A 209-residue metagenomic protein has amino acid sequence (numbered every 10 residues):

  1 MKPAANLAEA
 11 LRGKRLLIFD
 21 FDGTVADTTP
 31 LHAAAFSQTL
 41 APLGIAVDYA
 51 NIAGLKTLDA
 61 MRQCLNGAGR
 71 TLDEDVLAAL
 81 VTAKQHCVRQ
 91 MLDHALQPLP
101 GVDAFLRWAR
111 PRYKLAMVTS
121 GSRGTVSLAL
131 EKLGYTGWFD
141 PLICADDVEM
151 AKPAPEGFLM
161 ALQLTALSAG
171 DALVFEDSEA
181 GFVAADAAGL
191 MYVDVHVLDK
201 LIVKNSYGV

Functional and structural regions predicted by a protein language model:
M1-R15, D103, R107, S122-V209: Asp-based, Mg2+/Mn2+-dependent phosphohydrolase catalytic module
K2-F21, V25-D103, P111: N-terminal helical cap/lid subdomain that shapes the substrate entry/recognition surface in HAD-like hydrolases
T24, T119-G121: Conserved phosphate-coupling serine/threonine residues in phosphotransfer and NTP-handling enzymes
T28, A53, M117-V118, E176: Small/polar loops that bind or transfer phosphate-bearing groups
A41-I45, R110-K114, G189-L190, K200: Short glycine/proline-enriched coil/turn segments at helix->beta-strand junctions
V47, L96, Y113, G137-D140 (+1 more regions): A structural micro-motif
R112-M117, A169-L173: Short active-site oxyanion
